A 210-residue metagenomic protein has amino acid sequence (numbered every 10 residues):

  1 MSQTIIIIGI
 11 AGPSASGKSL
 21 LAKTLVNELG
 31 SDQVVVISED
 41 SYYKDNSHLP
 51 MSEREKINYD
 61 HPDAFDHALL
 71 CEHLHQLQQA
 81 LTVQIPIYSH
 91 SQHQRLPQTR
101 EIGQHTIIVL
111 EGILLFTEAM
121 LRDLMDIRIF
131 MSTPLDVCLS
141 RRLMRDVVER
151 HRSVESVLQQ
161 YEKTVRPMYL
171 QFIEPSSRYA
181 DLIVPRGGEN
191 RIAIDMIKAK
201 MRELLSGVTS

Functional and structural regions predicted by a protein language model:
S14: The conserved Walker
K18: Conserved lysine of the Walker
L21: Hydrophobic positions on the alpha1 helix immediately C-terminal to the Walker A/P-loop
N27-V35: Post-Walker A helix-loop "phosphate-sensing" segment adjacent to the P-loop in P-loop NTPases
V35, K44, H48-H90: Conserved nucleotide-sensing/catalytic segment adjacent to the nucleotide-binding pocket in NTP-handling enzymes
H73-L110, V208: Phosphate-binding/switch loop-helix module in NTP-utilizing enzymes
L96-R150: ATP-dependent NMP and nucleoside kinases share a basic, alpha-helical "lid"
G103-Q104, M144, R166-S210: NTP-dependent small-molecule kinase module
